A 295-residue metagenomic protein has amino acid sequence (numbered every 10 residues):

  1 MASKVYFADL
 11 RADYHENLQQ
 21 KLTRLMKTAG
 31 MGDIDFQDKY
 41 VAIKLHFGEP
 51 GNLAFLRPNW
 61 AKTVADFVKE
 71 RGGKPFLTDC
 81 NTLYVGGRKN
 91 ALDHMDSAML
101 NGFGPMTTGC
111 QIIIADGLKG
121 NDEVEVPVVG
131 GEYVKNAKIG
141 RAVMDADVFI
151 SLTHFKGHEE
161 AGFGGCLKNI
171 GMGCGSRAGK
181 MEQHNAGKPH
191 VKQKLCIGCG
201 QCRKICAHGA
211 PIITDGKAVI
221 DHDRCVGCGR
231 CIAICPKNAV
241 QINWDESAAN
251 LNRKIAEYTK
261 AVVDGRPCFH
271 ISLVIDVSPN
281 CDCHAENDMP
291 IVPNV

Functional and structural regions predicted by a protein language model:
A2-A61, D66-D79, Y84-V295: Extended, low-polarity segments enriched in aliphatic/aromatic residues
